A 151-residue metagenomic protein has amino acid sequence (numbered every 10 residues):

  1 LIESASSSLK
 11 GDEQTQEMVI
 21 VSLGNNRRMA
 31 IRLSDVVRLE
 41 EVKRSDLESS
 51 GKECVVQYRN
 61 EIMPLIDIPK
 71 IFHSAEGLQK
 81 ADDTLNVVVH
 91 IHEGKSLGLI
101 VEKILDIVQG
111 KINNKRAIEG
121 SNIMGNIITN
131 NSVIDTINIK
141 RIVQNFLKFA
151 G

Functional and structural regions predicted by a protein language model:
L1-G151: Conserved secondary-structure micro-motifs at functional edges
